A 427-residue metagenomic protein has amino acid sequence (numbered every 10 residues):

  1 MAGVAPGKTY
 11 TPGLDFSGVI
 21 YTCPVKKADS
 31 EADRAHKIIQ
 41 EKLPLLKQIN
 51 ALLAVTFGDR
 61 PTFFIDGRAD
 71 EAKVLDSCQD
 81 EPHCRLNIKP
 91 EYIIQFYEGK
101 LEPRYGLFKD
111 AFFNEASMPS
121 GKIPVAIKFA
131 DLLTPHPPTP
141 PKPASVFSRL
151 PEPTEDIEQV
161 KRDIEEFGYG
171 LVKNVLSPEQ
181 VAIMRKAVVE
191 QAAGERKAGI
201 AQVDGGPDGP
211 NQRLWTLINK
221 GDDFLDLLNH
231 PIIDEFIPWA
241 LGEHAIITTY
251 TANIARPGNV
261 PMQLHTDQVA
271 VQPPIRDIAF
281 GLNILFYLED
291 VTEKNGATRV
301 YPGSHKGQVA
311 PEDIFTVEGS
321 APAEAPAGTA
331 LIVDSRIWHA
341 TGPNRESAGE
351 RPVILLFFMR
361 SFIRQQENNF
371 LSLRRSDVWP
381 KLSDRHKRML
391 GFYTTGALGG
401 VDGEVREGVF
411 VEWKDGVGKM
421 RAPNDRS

Functional and structural regions predicted by a protein language model:
A2, E312-I332, R336-W338, G342-S427: Conserved double-stranded beta-helix
A2-T154: Feature captures hydrophobic
T56-G58, R68, D267, Y287-V291 (+4 more regions): Histidine- and/or cysteine-centered catalytic micro-motif in compact active-site loops
A72-L75, R185-V189, V300-P302: Short Gly/aromatic-enriched secondary-structure transition segments
H83-R85, S304-K306, P352-L355: Flexible glycine-rich active-site/ligand-binding loops centered on an Asp-His dyad
K142-E166, K173-L264, V269-V271: Non-heme Fe(II)-dependent double-stranded beta-helix
T249-A252, I284-F286, I354-F358: A structural signal for short, well-ordered beta-strand segments
V260-A325, I363-L373: Catalytic core of non-heme Fe(II) oxygenases with the double-stranded beta-helix
